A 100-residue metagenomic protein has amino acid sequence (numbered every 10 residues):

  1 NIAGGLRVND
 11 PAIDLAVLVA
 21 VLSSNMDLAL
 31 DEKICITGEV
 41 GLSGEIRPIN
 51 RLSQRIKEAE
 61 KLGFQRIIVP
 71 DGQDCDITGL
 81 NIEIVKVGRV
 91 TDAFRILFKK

Functional and structural regions predicted by a protein language model:
N1-K100: Peripheral, non-AAA+ core regions of ATP-driven protein-machinery
